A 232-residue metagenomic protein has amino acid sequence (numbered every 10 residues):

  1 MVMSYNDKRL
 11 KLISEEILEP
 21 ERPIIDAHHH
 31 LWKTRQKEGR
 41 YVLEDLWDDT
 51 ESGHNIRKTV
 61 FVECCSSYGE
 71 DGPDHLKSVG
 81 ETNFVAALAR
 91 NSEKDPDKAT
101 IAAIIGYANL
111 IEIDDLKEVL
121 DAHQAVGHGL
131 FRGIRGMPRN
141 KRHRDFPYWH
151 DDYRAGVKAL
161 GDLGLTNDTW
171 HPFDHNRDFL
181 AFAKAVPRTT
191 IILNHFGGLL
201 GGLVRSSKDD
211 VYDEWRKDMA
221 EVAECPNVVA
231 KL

Functional and structural regions predicted by a protein language model:
M1-D97: An N-terminally biased module of ancient metal coordination in phosphate/nucleic-acid-related enzymes
P23-D26, R57-F61, I101-I105, G129-R135 (+3 more regions): Structural preference for beta-strand elements that scaffold enzyme active sites
H29, R35, E63-C64, I105-L110 (+4 more regions): A cross-domain feature marking catalytic cores of carbohydrate-active enzymes and several ubiquitous metabolic/repair
K33-Y41, Y68-G69, D74-S78, A108-L116 (+4 more regions): Acidic-and-aromatic substrate-binding clefts and catalytic sites of carbohydrate-active enzymes
Y41-T50, T82, E112-Q124, D151-Y153 (+1 more regions): Short, acidic/polar
G53, L88-I101, V126, A159-L165 (+1 more regions): A structural motif corresponding to the C-terminal end of an alpha-helix and its immediate exit/capping segment
D74-N91, E118-V126, L130, K184-L193: Short, electropositive alpha-helical surface patch
H143-L232: Catalytic pocket-lining loop regions of alpha/beta-barrel enzymes, especially the amidohydrolase/enolase/GH5 lineages
